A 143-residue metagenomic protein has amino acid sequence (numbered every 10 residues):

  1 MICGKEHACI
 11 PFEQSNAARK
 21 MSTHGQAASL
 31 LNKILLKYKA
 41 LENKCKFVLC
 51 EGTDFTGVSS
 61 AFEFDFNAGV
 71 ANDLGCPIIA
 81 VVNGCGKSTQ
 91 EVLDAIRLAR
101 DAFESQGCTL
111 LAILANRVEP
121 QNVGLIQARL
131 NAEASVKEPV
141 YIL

Functional and structural regions predicted by a protein language model:
M1-L143: Flexible phosphate-sensing "switch/lid" loops adjacent to ATP/NTP-binding sites across phosphate-transfer
